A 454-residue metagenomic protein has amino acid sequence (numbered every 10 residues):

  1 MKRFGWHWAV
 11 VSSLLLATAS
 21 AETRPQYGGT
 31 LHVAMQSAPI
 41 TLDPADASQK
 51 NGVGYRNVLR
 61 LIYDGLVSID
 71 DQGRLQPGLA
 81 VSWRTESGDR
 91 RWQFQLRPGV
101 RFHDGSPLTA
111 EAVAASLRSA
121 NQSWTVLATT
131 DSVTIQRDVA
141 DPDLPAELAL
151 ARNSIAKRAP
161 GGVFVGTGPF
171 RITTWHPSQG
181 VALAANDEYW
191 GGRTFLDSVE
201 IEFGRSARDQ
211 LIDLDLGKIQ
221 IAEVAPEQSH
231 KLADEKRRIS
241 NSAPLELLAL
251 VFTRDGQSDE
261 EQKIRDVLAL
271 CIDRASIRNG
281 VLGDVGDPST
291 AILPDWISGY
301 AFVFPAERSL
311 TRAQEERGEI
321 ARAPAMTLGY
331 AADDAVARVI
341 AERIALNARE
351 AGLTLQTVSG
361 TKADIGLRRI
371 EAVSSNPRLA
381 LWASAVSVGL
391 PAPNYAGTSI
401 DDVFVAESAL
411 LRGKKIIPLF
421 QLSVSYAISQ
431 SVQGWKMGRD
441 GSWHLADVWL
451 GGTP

Functional and structural regions predicted by a protein language model:
A34-S87, V165: N-terminal lobe/hinge region of extracytoplasmic solute-binding protein
L79-S123, D131, D213, S258-E260: Aromatic- and charge-enriched surface segment that lines or borders ligand/interaction sites
Q95, A115-A159, P169, T174-H176: Surface-exposed binding/hinge segments that line and control ligand-binding clefts or catalytic entry sites
D187-L232: Ligand-site clamp/hinge motif
A233, D255-I297, I340, A406-K415: Periplasmic-binding protein-like
G283-I320, D333-R338: Structural transition elements
S359-T398: Acidic-aromatic pocket-rim loops
I428-P454: Long beta-strand-rich cores associated with HINT superfamily self-processing modules
